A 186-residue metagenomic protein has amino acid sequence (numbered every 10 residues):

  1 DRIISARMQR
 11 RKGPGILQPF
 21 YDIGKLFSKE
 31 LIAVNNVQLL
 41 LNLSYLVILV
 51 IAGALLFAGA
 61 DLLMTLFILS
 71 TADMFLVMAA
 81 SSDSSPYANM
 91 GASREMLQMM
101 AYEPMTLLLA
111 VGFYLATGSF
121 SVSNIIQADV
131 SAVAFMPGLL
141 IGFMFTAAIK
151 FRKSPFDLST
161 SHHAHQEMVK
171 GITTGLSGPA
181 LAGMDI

Functional and structural regions predicted by a protein language model:
D1-I186: Alpha-helical transmembrane segments of multi-pass membrane proteins predominantly involved in bioenergetics
